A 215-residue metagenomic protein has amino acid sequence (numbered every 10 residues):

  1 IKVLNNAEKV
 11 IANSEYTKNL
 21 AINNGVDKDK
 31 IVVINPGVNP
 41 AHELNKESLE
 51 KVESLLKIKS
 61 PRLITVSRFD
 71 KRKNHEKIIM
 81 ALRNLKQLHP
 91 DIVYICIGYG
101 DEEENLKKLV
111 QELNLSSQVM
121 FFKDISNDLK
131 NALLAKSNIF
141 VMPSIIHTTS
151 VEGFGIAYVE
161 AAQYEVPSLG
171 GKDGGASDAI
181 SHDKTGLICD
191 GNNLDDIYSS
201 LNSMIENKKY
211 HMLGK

Functional and structural regions predicted by a protein language model:
E8, A135-S150, V166: Acidic donor-binding loop of glycosyltransferase active sites
I11, L55-K73, I79-L82, I95: Conserved donor-binding/catalytic core segment of Leloir-type glycosyltransferases
Y16, G37: Carbohydrate-associated surface elements
E43-K57: A short helix/loop element that forms part of the nucleotide-sugar donor recognition site in Leloir-type
E104-I125, L129, I139: Nucleotide-activated donor-binding/catalytic signature segment of Leloir-type glycosyltransferases, i.e., the conserved
S126-S137, Q163, S181: Short acidic alpha-helix that forms the nucleotide-activated donor recognition element in Leloir-type transferases
Y158, Q163, P167-G170, I180: Short hydrophobic beta-strand element within catalytic cores of glycosyltransferases and related nucleotide-activated
S181-D183, L187-L194, S203-K209: Conserved acidic donor-binding segment of nucleotide-sugar-dependent glycosyltransferases
